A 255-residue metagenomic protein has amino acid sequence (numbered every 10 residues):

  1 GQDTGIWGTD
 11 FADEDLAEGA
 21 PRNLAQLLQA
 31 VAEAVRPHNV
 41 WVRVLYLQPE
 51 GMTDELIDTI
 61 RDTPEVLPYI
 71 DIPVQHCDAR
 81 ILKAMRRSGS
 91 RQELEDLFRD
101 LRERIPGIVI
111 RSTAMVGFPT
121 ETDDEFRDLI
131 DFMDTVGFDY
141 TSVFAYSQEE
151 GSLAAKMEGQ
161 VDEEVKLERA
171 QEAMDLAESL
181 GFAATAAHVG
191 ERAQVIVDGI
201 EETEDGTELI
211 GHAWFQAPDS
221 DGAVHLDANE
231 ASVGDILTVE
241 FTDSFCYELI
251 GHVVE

Functional and structural regions predicted by a protein language model:
G1-D124, D134: Conserved SAM/AdoMet-binding glycine-rich loop
Q2, T9, P73-C77, Y146 (+3 more regions): Generic beta-structure capping elements
V40, D139, D235: Short acidic/polar active-site loop segments enriched in Thr and Asp
V44, I72, T113, M133 (+4 more regions): Conserved, mostly hydrophobic/aromatic
L56-I57, L129, V224-D227: Short beta-alpha junctions and helix-cap segments that line functional grooves
P68-Y69, L82-K83, L94, P106-V109 (+8 more regions): Extended hydrophobic-aromatic, low-complexity segments
I130-L167: C-terminal, non-catalytic macromolecule-binding modules
K156-E255: Terminal RNA-binding accessory module
